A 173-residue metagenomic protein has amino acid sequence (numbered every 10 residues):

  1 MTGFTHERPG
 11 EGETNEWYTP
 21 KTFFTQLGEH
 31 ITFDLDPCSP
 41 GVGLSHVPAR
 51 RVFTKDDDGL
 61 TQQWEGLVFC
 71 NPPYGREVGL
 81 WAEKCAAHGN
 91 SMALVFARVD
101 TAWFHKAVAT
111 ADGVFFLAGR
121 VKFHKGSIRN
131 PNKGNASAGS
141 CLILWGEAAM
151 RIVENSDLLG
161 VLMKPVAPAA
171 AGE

Functional and structural regions predicted by a protein language model:
M1-E173: Class I S-adenosyl-L-methionine-dependent methyltransferase catalytic core
